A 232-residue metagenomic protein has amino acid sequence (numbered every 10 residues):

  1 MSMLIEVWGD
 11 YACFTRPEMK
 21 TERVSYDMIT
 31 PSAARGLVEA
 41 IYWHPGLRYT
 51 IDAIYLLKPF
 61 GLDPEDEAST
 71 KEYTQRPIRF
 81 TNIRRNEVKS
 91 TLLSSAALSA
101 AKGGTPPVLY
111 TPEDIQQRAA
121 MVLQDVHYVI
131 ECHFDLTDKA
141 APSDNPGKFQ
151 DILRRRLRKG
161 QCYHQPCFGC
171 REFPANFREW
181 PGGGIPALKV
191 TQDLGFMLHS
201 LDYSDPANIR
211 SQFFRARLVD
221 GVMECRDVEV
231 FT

Functional and structural regions predicted by a protein language model:
M1-M3, P45-L47, D52, Q124-I130: Structural beta-strand/beta-sheet cores of well-ordered domains, especially the beta-sheet scaffolds that support
S2-R48: N-terminal ordered "arm"
V7-Y11, K58, I130-D138: Beta-strand elements of well-folded, non-transmembrane domains
C13-T15, L62, D138-A140: Residue-level signal for secondary-structure boundary sites
W43-T50, F173-R178: Noncatalytic linker/hinge segments flanking ATPase motor cores
I51-E67: Short, charge-patterned binding micro-sites
S69, R79-T232: Internal, well-folded beta-alpha domain core
